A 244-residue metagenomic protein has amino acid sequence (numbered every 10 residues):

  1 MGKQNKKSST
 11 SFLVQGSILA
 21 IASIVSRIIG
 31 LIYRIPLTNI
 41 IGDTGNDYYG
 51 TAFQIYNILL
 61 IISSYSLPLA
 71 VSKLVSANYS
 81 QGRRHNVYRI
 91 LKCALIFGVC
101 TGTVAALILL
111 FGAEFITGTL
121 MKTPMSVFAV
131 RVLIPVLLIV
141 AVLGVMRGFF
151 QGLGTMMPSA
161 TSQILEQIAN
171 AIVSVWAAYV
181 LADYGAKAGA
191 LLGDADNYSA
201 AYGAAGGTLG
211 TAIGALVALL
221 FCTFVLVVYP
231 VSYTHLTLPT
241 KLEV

Functional and structural regions predicted by a protein language model:
L13, G50, R83-C100: Interfacial transmembrane-helix starts/ends
I28-D47, T117-T119: Helix-terminus/linker motif at the lipid-water interface of multi-pass membrane proteins
T38-I58, P124-M125, A200-A205: Interfacial/gating helices of multi-pass transporter permease domains
F53-V75, G98, L138-I139: Small-residue-rich midsections of specific transmembrane alpha-helices
V104-V127: Short membrane-interface helical motifs at transmembrane helix boundaries in multi-pass membrane transporters
V140-S162: Membrane-interface junctions at transmembrane-helix termini in multi-pass inner-membrane proteins
S162-W176, Y184-V231: Hydrophobic alpha-helical transmembrane segments
T234-T240: Conserved small/polar residues in nucleotide/adenosyl-binding loops
